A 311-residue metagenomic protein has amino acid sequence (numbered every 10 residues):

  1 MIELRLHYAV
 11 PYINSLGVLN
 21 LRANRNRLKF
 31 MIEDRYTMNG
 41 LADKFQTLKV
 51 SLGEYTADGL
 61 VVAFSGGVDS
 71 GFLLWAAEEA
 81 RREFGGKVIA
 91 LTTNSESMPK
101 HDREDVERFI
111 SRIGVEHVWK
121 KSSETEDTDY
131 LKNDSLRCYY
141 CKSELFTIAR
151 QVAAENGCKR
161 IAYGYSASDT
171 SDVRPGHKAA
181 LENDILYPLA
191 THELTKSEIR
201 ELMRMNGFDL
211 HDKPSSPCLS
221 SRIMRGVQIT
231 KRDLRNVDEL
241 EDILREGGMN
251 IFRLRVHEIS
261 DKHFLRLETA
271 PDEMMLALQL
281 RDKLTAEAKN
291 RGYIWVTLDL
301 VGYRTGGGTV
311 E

Functional and structural regions predicted by a protein language model:
I2-Y8: Extreme N-terminal basic, low-complexity initiation segments that serve as generic localization/processing leaders
V10, L21, R25-R27: Short, low-complexity intrinsically disordered segments enriched in A/P/G/S/L with frequent Arg, especially at protein
I32-M205, L265, Q279, K283-I294 (+3 more regions): ATP-dependent adenylation/nucleotidyltransferase module used to activate substrates
E193-R253, S260: Mid-to-C-terminal catalytic subdomains of enzymes that bind/position adenosyl phosphate moieties or nucleic-acid
D261-A270: Short, aliphatic-rich beta-strand segments
